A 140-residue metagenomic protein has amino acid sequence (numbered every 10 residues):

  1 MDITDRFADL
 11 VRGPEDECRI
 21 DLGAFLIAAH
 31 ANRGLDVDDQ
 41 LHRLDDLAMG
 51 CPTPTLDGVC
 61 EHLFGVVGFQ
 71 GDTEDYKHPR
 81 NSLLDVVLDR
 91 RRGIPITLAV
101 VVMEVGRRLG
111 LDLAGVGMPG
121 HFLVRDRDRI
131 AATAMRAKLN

Functional and structural regions predicted by a protein language model:
M1-N140: A structural boundary/capping signal
